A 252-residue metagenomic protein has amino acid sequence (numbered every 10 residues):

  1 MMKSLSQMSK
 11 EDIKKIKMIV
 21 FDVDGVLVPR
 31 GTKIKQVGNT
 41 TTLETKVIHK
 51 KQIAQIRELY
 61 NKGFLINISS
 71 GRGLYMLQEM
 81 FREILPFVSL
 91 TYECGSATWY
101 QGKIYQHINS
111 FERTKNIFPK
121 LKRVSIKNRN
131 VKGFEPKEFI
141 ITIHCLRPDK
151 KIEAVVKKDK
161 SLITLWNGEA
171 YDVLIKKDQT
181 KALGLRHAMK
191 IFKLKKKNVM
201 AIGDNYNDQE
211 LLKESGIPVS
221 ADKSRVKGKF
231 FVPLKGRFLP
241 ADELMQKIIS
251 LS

Functional and structural regions predicted by a protein language model:
M1-V23, L27-K33, E44, K51: Non-catalytic pre-domain segments flanking phosphatase-related domains
S9, K14, I175, A182-S252: Mg2+-dependent phosphoryl-transfer enzymes with acidic/Ser/Thr/Gly-rich catalytic loops
I16, G63, F87, C94 (+2 more regions): Short, well-ordered alpha-helix to beta-strand connector turns
G31-E58, S220: Basic, amphipathic juxtamembrane/active-site segments that coordinate anionic phosphate or diphosphate groups
I48-K132: Active-site phosphate-binding/coordination module
R57-N61, K157, K213: Anion (oxyanion) recognition and catalysis
M76-E79, K151, G184, E210-L211: Phosphate- and divalent-cation-binding pockets in alpha/beta enzyme and binding domains that engage nucleotide-derived
C94-Q179, L183-R186, K190-F192: Acidic beta-strand-loop-alpha-helix segment within the catalytic core of divalent metal-dependent phosphate-processing
